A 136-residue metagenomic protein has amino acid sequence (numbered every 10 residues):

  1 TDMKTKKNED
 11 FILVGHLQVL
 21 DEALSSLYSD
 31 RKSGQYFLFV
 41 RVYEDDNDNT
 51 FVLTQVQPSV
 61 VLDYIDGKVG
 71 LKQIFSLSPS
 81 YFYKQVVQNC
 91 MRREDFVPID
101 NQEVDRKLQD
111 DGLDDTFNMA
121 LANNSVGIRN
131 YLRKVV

Functional and structural regions predicted by a protein language model:
T1-D2: Short, Lys/Arg-enriched N-terminal segments with co-localized hydrophobic residues within the first ~10-30 amino acids
T5-E44: Amphipathic, interaction-prone secondary-structure segments
S33-G67: Intrinsically disordered, low-complexity regulatory segments enriched in Ser/Thr/Pro and charged residues
L53-V136: Low-complexity intrinsically disordered segments
